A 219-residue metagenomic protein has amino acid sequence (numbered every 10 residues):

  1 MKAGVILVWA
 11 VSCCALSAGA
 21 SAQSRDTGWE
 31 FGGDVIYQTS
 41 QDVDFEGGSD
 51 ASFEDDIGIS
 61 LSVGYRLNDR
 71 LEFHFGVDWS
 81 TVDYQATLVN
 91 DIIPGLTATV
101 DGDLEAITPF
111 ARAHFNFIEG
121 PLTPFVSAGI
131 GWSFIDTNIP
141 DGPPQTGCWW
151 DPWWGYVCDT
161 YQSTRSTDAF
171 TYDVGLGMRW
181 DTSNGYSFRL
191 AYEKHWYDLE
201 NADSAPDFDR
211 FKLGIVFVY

Functional and structural regions predicted by a protein language model:
M1-T27: Cleavable N-terminal export/targeting peptides
C14-G19, D34, W150, T160: Residue-level detector of bioactive/disordered segments in secreted/extracellular proteins and virion assembly
Q23-T27, G32-Q41, S62-W149, W180 (+1 more regions): Gram-negative (and chloroplast) outer-membrane scaffold detector with strong preference for beta-barrel transmembrane
Y37-S62, T167-D168: Surface-exposed strand-loop-strand hairpins of Gram-negative outer-membrane beta-barrel proteins
D44-A51, P94-G102, C158-T164, D198-A202: Extracellular loop and loop/strand-boundary signature of outer-membrane beta-barrel proteins
A51-I57, D101-I107, T164-T171, A205-D207: Short sequence motifs at beta-strands and strand-loop junctions characteristic of Gram-negative outer-membrane
S80, R165-T171, D181-V218: Contiguous, function-dense segments enriched for cysteine-driven chemistry and partner/ligand-binding capacity
Q145-D159: Low-complexity, compositionally biased segments in intrinsically disordered regions
